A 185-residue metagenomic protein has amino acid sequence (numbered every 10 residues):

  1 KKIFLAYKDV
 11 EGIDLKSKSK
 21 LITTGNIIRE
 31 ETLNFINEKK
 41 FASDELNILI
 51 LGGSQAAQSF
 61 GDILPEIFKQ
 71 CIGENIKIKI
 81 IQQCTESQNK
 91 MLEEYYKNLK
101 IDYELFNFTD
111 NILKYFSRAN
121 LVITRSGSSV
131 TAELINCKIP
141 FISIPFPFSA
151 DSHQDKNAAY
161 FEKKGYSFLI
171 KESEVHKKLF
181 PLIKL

Functional and structural regions predicted by a protein language model:
K1-F35: Active-site-proximal region of nucleotide-activated glycan assembly enzymes, centered on histidine/acidic-rich loops
Y7-I13, M91-L92, D151-A158: Short, glycine/polar-rich helix-capping loops at beta-to-alpha or helix-loop-helix junctions that flank or form
K8, G53, T85, S126-G127 (+1 more regions): Short glycine-/small-residue-rich Rossmann-like dinucleotide-binding loops
N37-L121, D155-A158, I170-P181: Donor-nucleotide binding loops and adjacent catalytic segments primarily of GT-B fold Leloir glycosyltransferases
S117-A132, I139-P140: Acidic donor-binding loop of glycosyltransferase active sites
T124, P140-D151: Short hydrophobic beta-strand element within catalytic cores of glycosyltransferases and related nucleotide-activated
E133-N136, D151-K164: Short acidic/histidine- and often glycine-rich active-site loop of Leloir-type glycosyltransferases that engages
F141, A158-E172, K184-L185: A short acidic/histidine/glycine-rich donor-binding loop in glycosyltransferase catalytic cores
